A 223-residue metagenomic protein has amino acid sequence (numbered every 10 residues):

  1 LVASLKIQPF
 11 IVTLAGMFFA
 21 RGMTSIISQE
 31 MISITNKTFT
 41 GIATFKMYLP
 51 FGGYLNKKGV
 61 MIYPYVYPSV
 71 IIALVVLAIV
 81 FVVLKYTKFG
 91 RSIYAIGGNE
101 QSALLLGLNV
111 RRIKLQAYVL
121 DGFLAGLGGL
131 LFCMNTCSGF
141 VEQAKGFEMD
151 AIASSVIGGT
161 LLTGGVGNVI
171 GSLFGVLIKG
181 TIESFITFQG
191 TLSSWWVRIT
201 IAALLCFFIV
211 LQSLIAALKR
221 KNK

Functional and structural regions predicted by a protein language model:
L1, F19, I93, S102-A103 (+3 more regions): Terminal peptide-recognition signature
L1-I7, G171: Transmembrane-helix boundary motif in ABC transporter permease subunits
A3-S4, R21, K85, A95 (+5 more regions): Transmembrane helix-loop junction
L5, P9-T87, I113-L115, T136-V141 (+2 more regions): Transmembrane helix-bundle core of multi-pass membrane transporters and related energy-transducing complexes
M17-T24, V70-V83, D121-G129, S155-L161 (+2 more regions): Hydrophobic core segments of alpha-helical transmembrane domains in multi-pass membrane transport and ion-translocation
I79-Y118: Membrane-helix/interface signature in polytopic inner-membrane proteins
G98-Q101, L105-R112, I182-K223: Cytosolic-side transmembrane-helix boundaries in multi-pass membrane proteins
V119, L124-A125, N135-A202: Transmembrane alpha-helical segments in multi-pass inner-membrane proteins
